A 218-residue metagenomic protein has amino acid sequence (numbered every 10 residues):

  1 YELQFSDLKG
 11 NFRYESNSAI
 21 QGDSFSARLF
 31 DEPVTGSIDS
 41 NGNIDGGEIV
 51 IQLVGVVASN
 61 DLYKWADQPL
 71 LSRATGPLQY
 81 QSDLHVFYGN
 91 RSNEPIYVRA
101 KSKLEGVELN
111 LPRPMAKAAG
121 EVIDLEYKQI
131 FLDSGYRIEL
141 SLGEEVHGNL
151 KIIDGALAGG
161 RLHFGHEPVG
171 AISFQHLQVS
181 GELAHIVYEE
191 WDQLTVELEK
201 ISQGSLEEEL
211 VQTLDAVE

Functional and structural regions predicted by a protein language model:
Y1-R28, E32-I138, K151-E218: Membrane-proximal interfacial segments on either side of biological membranes
S141-L142: P-loop NTPase switch/coupling surface
V146-G148: Flexible "cap/lid" subdomain of the alpha/beta-hydrolase fold that forms the substrate-access gate
